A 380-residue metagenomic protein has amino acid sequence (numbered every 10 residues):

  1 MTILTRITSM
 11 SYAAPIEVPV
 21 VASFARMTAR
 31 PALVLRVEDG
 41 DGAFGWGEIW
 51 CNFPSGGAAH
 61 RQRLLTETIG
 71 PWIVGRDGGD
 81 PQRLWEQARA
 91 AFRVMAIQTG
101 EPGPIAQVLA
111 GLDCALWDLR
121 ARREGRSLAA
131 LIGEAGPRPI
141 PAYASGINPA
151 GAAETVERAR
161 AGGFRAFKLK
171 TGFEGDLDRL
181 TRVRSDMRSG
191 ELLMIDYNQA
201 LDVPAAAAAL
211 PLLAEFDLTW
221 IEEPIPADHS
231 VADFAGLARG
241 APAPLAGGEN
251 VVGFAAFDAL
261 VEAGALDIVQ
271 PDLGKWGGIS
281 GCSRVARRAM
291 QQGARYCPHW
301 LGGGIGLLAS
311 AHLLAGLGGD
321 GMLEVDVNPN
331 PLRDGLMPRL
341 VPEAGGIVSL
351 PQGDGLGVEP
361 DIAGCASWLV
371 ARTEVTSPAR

Functional and structural regions predicted by a protein language model:
M1-W46, W50-P54, L332-D334: Structured beta-strand/loop patches that form or line metal/cofactor-binding pockets in enzymes
T2-A14, M27, S280, V285 (+1 more regions): Flexible C-terminal active-site loop/helix
R6, E38-R123: Metal- or metallocofactor-binding catalytic centers and their adjacent structured scaffolds across diverse enzyme
L35, G42, I69, L112 (+7 more regions): Conserved, mostly hydrophobic/aromatic
W117-N148, P360: Catalytic pocket of metal/acid-base enzymes, prominently hydrolases
A159-F167: Catalytic domains of carbohydrate-active enzymes, especially glycoside hydrolases
L169, E174-G306, P342: Catalytic core of soluble alpha/beta enzymes
